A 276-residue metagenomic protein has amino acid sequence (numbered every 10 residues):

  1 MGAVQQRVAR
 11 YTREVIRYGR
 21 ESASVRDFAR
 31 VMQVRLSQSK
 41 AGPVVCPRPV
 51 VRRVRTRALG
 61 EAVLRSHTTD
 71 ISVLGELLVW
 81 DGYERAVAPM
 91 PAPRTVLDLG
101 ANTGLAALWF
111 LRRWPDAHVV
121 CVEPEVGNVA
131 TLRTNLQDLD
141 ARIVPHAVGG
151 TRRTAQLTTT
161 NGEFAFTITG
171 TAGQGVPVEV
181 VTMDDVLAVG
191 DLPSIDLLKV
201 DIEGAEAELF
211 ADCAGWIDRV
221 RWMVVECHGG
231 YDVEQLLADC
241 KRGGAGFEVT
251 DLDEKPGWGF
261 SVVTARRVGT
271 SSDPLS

Functional and structural regions predicted by a protein language model:
M1-S276: Phosphate/nucleotide-binding beta-alpha loop and adjacent structural elements of enzyme active sites
